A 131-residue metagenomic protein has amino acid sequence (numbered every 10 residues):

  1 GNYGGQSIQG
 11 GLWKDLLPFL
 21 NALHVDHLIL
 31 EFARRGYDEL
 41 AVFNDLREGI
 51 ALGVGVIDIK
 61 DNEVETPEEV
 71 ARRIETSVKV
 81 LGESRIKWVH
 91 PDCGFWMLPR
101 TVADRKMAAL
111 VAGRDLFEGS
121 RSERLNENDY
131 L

Functional and structural regions predicted by a protein language model:
G1-L131: Domain-level signal for soluble alpha/beta catalytic cores
